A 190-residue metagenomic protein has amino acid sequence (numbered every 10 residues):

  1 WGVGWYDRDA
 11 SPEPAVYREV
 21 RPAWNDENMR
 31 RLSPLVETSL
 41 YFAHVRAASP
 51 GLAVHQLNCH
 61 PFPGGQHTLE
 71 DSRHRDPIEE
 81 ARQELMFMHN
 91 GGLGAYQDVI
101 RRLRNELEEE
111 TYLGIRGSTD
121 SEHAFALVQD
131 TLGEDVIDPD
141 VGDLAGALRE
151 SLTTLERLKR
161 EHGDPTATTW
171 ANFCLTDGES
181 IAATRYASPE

Functional and structural regions predicted by a protein language model:
W1-H89, L93-E190: Conserved short alpha-helical segments that host acidic/polar catalytic motifs at enzyme active sites
